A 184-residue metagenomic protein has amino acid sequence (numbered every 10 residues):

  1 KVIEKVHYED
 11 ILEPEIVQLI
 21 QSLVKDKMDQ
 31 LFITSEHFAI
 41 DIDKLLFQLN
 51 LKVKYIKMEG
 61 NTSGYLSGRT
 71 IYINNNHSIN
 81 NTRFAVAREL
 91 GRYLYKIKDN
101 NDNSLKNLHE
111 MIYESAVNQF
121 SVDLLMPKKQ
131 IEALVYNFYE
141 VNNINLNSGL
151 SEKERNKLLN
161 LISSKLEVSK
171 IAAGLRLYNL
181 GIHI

Functional and structural regions predicted by a protein language model:
K1-I184: Active-site hotspot residues in diverse enzymes, especially metal/ion-binding acidic/histidine motifs
